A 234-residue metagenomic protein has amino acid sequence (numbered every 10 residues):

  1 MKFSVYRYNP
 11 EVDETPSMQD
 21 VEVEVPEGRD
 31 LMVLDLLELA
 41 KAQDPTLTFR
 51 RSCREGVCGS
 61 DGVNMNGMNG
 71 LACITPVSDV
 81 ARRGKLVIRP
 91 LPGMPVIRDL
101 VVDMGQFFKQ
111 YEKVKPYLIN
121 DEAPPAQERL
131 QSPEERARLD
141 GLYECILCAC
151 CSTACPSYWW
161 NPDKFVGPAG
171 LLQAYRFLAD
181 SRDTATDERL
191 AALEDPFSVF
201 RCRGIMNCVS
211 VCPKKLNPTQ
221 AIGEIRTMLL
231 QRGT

Functional and structural regions predicted by a protein language model:
M1-F3: Short structural boundary motif marking the start of a folded domain
V5-E11: Short polar catalytic/cofactor-binding loops
M18-L31: Short, contiguous acidic and Ser/Thr-rich linear segments
E24, N64-M68: Short strand-turn-strand beta-turns centered on an Asx-Gly dipeptide
D30-P45, G84-T234: Ferredoxin-type iron-sulfur electron-transfer modules in oxidoreductases and energy-metabolism complexes
C53-G62: Short, structured protein-protein interaction patches enriched in aromatics and acidic/basic residues, typified by
G62-V63, C155: Short beta-strand scaffold segments in enzyme catalytic cores
M68-I88: Glycine-rich phosphate/adenylate-binding loop and adjacent beta-alpha elements of nucleotide- or dinucleotide-binding
